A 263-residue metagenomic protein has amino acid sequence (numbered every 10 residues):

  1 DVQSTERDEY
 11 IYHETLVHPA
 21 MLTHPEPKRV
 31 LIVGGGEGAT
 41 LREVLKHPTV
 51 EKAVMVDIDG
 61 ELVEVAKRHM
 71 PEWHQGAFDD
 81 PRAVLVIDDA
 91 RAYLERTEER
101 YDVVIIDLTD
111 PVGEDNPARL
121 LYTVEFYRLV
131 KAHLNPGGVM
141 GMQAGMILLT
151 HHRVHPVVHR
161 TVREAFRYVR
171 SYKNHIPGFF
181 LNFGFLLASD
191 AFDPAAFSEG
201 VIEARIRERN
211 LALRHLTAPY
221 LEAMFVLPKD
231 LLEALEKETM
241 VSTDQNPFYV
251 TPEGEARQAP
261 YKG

Functional and structural regions predicted by a protein language model:
Q3, S171-G263: Soluble small-group transferase modules, centered on the S-adenosyl donor enzyme superfamily
E6, V63, K67, H74 (+6 more regions): Generic detection of intrinsically disordered/low-complexity segments and helix-coil linkers/edges
R7-G141, L149-H155, H159: The AdoMet/dcAdoMet-binding core of the Class I SAM-like
A92-L94, R163, G184, E203: Hydrophobic, well-ordered secondary-structure segments that either form specific early membrane-associated helices used
Y127-K131, R153-H175, L186: Conserved Class I S-adenosyl-L-methionine
G137, I147-E164, L187, P194-E199: A short, hydrophobic/aromatic-rich structural module that often spans a beta strand with its adjoining loop
